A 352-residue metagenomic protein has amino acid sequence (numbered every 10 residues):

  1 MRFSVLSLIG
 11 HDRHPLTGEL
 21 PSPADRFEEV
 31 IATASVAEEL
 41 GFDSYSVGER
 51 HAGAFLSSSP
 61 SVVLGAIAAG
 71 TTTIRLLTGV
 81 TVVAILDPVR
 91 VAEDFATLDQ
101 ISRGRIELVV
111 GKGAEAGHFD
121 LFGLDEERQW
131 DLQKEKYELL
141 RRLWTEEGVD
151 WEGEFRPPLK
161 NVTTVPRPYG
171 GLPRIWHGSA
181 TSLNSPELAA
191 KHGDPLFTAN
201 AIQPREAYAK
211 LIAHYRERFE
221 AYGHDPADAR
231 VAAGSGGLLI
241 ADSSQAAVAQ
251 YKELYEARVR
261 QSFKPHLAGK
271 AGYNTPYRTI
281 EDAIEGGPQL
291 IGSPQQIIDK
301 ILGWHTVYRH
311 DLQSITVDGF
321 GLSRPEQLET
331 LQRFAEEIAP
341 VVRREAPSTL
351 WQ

Functional and structural regions predicted by a protein language model:
M1-T71, R75, L172-P173, W351-Q352: N-terminal beta1-alpha1-beta2 module of alpha/beta enzyme domains
F3, G41, E49, I67 (+9 more regions): Conserved, mostly hydrophobic/aromatic
F3-S7, Y45-V47, L76-T78, I106-V110 (+4 more regions): Hydrophobic faces of well-ordered beta-strands that scaffold small-molecule active sites in alpha/beta enzyme cores
V5, I9, E127-T163, E206-H310 (+1 more regions): An alpha-helical appendage that flanks or caps ligand/catalytic pockets
V5, L16, A84-D194, E206-A213 (+4 more regions): Internal, glycine-rich beta/alpha segment that forms the wall or movable "lid" of small-molecule/cofactor binding
R13-F27, T81-V89, G171-T181, L238-I240 (+1 more regions): Active-site mouth loops of central-metabolism enzymes
D25-V36, D94, A180-E187, Q296-G303: Short, acidic/polar
S44-I67, V82, N200-Q203, T316-Q327: Glycine-rich, proline-tolerant flexible connector loops at the mouths of alpha/beta enzymes
